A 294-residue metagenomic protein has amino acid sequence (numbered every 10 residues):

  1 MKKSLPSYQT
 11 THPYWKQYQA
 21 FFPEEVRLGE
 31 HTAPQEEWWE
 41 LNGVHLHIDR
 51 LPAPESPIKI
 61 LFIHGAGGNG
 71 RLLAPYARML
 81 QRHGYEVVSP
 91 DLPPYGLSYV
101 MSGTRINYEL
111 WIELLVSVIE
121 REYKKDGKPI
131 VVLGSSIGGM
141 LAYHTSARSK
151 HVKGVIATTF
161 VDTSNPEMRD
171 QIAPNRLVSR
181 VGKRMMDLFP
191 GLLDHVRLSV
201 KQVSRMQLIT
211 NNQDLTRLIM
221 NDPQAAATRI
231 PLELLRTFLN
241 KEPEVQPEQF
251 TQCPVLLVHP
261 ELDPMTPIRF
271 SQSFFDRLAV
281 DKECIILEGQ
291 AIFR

Functional and structural regions predicted by a protein language model:
M1-E40, V44-L51: An N-terminal hydrophobic leader/cap segment in hydrolases
G65-G68, S136, E261: Active-site glycine-rich loops that stabilize anionic/oxyanionic intermediates across multiple enzyme folds
G67-N69, G96-G127: Catalytic nucleophile-loop/oxyanion-hole region of alpha/beta-hydrolase and closely related hydrolase-like folds
G70, A77-V100: Conserved alpha/beta-hydrolase
I137-I230: Alpha/beta-hydrolase-fold enzymes
T251, L257-H259, D263: Short beta-strand/loop motif that positions the catalytic acidic residue of the alpha/beta-hydrolase fold
C253, P267-D276: Short alpha-helix in the alpha/beta-hydrolase fold that links the catalytic acid
Q290-R294: Catalytic histidine-centered segment of alpha/beta-hydrolase-like enzymes
